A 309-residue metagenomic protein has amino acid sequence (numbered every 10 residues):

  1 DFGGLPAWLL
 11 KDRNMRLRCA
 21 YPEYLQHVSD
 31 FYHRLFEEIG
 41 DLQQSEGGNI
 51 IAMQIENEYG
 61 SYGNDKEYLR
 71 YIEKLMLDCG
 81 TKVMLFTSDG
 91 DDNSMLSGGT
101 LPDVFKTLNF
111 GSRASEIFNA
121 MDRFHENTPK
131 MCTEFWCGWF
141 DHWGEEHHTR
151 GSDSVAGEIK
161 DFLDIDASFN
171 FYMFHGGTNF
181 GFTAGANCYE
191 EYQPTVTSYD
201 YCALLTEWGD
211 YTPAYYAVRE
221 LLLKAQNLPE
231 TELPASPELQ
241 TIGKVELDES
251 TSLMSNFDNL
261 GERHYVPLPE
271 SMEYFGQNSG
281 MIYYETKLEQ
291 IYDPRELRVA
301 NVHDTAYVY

Functional and structural regions predicted by a protein language model:
D1-L9, D91, G99-A114, M254-L260 (+3 more regions): Contiguous N-terminal and early-domain "leader" segments and peripheral loops that mark the onset or edge of a domain
F2-F171: Substrate-binding/catalytic cleft of secreted carbohydrate-active enzymes, primarily glycoside hydrolases
Y24-G40, E46-Q54, G60-S61, D65-L69 (+4 more regions): Carbohydrate-binding surfaces of carbohydrate-active enzymes
